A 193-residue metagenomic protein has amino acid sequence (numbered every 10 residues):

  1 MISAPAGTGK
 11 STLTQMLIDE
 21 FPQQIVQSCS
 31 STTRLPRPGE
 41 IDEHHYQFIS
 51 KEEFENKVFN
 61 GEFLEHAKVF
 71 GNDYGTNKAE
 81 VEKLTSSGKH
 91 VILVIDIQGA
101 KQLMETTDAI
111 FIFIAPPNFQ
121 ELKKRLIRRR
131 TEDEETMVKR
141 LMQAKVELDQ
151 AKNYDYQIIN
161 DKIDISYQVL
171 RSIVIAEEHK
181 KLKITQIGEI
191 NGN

Functional and structural regions predicted by a protein language model:
I2: Hydrophobic anchor at the beta1->P-loop junction of P-loop NTPases
G7: Walker A (P-loop) phosphate-binding loop of P-loop NTPases
K10: Conserved lysine of the Walker
T14-Q15: Post-Walker A alpha-helix
D19-Q27: Post-Walker A helix-loop "phosphate-sensing" segment adjacent to the P-loop in P-loop NTPases
S30-V91: ATP-dependent small-molecule kinase phosphotransfer cores that center on conserved nucleotide phosphate-binding segments
V91-D96, E105-R129: Conserved phosphate-donor/acceptor-positioning beta-strand/loop module used by diverse small-molecule
T131, V146-N193: NTP-dependent small-molecule kinase module
